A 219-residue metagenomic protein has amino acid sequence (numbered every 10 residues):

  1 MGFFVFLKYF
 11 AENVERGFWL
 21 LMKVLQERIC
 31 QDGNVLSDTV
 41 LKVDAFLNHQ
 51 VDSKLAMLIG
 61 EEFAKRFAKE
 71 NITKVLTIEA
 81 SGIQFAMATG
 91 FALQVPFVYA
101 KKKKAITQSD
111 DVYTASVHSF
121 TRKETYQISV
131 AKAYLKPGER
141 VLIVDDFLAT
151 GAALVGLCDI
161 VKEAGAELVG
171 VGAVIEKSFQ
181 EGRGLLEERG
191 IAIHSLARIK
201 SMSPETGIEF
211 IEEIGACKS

Functional and structural regions predicted by a protein language model:
G2-Y9: Hydrophobic alpha-helical signal peptides and transmembrane signal-/tail-anchor segments that drive secretory-pathway
W19-I72: Active-site-facing substrate-recognition patch
K23, E27-R28, T39, C158-S219: PRPP-dependent phosphoribosyltransferase catalytic core
M57-T121: Conserved PRPP/pyrophosphate-binding segment of the phosphoribosyltransferase/PRPP-pathway fold
T73, E139, V169: Conserved acidic residues
V95-V141, I208-K218: Short, glycine/charge-rich flexible loops or terminal/linker lids adjacent to PRPP-binding catalytic cores
D146, G151: Conserved G/P- and acidic residue-centered "switch" motifs that form tight phosphate/ATP-binding loops in soluble
